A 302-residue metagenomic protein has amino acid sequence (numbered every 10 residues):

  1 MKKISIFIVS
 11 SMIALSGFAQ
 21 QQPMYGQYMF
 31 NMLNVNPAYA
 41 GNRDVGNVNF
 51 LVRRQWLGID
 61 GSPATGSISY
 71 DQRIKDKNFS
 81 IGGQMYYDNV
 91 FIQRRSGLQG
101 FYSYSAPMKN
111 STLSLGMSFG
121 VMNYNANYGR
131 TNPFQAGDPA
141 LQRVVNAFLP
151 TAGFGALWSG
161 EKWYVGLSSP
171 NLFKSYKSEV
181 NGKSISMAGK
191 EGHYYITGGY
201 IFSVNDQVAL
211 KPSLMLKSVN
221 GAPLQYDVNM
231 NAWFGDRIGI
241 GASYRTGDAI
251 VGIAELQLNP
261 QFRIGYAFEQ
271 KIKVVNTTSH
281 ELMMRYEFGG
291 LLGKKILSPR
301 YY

Functional and structural regions predicted by a protein language model:
M1-K2, A19: Initiator methionine at the very start of the polypeptide chain
K2-I8: Sec-dependent signal peptide recognition, specifically the positively charged N-region followed immediately by
A14-S16: N-terminal signal peptide c-region/cleavage motif recognized by signal peptidases
Q20-Y302: Subset of outer-membrane beta-barrel
